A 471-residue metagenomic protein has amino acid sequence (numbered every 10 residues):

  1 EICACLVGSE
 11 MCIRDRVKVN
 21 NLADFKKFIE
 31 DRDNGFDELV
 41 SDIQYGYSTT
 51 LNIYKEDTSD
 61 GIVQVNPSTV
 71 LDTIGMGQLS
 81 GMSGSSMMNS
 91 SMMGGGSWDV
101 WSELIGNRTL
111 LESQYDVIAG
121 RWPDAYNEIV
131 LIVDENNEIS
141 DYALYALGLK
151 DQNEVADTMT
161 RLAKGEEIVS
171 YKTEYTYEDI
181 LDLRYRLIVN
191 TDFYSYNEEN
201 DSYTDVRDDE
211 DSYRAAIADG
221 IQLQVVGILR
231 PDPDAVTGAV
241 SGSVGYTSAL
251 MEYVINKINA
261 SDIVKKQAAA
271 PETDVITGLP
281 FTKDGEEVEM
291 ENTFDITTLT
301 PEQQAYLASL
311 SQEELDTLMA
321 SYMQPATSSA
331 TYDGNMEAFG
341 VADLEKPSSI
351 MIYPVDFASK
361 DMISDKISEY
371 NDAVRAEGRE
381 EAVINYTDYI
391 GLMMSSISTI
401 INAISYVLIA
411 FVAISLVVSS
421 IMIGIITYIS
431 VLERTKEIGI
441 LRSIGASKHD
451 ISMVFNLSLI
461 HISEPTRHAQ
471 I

Functional and structural regions predicted by a protein language model:
E1, S9-V19, Y45-I53, K346-S348 (+2 more regions): Membrane-interface junction motifs in transport/secretion proteins
I2-G8, I13, I460-I471: Single conserved hydrophobic/aromatic residue that forms the stacking wall/gate of nucleotide- or nucleobase-binding
S9-E10, R14-S329, F339: A structural signal for hydrophobic secondary-structure junctions, strongest on transmembrane helix-loop-helix units
M92-G94, I276-M351, V355-S415: Peri-transmembrane interface segments
V225, I352, I426, G445: Conserved hydrophobic/aromatic pocket- or pore-lining residues that grip, position, or stack substrates in active sites
V407-V418, T427-Y428, K436-R467: Transmembrane alpha-helical interface segments in multi-pass membrane proteins
